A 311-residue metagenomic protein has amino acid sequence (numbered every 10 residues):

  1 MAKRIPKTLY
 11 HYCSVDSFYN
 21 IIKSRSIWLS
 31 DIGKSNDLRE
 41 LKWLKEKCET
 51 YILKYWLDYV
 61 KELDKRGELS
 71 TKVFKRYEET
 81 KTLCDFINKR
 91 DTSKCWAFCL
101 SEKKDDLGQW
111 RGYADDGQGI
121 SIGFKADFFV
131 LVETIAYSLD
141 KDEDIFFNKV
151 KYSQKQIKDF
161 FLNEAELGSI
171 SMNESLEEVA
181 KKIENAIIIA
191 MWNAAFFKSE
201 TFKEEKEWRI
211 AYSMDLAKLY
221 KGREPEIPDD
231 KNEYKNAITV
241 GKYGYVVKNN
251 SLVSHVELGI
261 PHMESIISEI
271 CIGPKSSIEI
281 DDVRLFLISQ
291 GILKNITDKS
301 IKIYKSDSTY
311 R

Functional and structural regions predicted by a protein language model:
M1-R311: Partner-binding and oligomerization surfaces adjacent to conserved cores of proteins that assemble macromolecular
